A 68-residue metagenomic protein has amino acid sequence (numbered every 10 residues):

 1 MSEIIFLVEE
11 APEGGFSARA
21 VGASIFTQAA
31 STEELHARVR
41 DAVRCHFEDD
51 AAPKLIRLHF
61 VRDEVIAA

Functional and structural regions predicted by a protein language model:
M1-I5, E33-A68: Short, charged, surface-exposed hinge/linker loops at domain edges that act as mobile lids or interdomain connectors
I4, V21-A23: Short amphipathic alpha-helical segments
V8-A20: Short aromatic-glycine-(Arg/Gly/Cys) micro-motifs in beta-strand/loop hairpins
E13, A23, R40: ATP/adenylate-binding site constellation spanning eukaryotic-like Ser/Thr protein kinases, ABC-transporter
F16-A18, Q28, A37, A68: Short acidic, gly/pro-rich beta-turn/loop elements at beta-sheet edges and active-site/ligand-binding grooves
A23-E33: A short, exposed loop/beta-hairpin motif centered on an aromatic-Gly-Thr core
